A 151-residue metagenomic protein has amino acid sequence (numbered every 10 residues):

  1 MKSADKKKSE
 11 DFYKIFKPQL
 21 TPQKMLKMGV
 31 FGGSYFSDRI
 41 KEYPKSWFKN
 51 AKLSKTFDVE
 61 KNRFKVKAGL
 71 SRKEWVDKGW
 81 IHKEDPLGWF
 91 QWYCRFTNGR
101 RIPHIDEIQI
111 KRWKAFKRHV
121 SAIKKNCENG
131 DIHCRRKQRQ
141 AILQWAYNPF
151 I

Functional and structural regions predicted by a protein language model:
M1-E84, G88, R100, R118-A141: Compositionally biased, intrinsically disordered low-complexity regions enriched for acidic
F96, N126, W145-Y147: Hydrophobic transmembrane alpha-helix bundles
F96-V120: Short linear, low-complexity motifs centered on an aromatic residue
Q138-A146, F150-I151: Eukaryote-biased recognition of C-terminal alpha-helical segments
